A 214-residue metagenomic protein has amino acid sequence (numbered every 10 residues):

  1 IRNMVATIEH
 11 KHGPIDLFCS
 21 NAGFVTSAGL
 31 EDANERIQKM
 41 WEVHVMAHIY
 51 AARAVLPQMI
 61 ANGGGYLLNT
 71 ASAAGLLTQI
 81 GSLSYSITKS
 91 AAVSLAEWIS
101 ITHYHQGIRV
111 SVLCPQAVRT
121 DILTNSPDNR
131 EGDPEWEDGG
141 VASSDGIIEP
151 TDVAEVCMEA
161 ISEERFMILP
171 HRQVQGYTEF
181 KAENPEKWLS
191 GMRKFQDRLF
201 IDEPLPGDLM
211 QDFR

Functional and structural regions predicted by a protein language model:
I1-G13: Conserved amphipathic alpha-helix within the SDR
R2, F24-Q38, G81-S84: Conserved mid-core segment of classical short-chain dehydrogenase/reductases
K11-H12, A28-G29, A54-G63: A short helix-coil junction within the Rossmann-fold of NAD(P)-dependent oxidoreductases
F18-C19, L67: Conserved hydrophobic beta-strands of the Rossmann-like cofactor-binding core in SDR/related NAD(P)H-dependent
A52, T88: Active-site helix of classical SDR
S72: Residue(s) in the substrate-gating loop at a strand-loop-helix junction that position the organic substrate next
I101, H105-R172: SDR active-site lid
